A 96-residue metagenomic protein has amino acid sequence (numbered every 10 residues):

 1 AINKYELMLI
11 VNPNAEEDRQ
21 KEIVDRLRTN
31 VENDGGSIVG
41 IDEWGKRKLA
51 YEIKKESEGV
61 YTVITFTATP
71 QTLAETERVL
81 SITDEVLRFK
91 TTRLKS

Functional and structural regions predicted by a protein language model:
A1-S96: Structured, basic alpha/beta domains of bacterial-type, RNA-associated proteins
